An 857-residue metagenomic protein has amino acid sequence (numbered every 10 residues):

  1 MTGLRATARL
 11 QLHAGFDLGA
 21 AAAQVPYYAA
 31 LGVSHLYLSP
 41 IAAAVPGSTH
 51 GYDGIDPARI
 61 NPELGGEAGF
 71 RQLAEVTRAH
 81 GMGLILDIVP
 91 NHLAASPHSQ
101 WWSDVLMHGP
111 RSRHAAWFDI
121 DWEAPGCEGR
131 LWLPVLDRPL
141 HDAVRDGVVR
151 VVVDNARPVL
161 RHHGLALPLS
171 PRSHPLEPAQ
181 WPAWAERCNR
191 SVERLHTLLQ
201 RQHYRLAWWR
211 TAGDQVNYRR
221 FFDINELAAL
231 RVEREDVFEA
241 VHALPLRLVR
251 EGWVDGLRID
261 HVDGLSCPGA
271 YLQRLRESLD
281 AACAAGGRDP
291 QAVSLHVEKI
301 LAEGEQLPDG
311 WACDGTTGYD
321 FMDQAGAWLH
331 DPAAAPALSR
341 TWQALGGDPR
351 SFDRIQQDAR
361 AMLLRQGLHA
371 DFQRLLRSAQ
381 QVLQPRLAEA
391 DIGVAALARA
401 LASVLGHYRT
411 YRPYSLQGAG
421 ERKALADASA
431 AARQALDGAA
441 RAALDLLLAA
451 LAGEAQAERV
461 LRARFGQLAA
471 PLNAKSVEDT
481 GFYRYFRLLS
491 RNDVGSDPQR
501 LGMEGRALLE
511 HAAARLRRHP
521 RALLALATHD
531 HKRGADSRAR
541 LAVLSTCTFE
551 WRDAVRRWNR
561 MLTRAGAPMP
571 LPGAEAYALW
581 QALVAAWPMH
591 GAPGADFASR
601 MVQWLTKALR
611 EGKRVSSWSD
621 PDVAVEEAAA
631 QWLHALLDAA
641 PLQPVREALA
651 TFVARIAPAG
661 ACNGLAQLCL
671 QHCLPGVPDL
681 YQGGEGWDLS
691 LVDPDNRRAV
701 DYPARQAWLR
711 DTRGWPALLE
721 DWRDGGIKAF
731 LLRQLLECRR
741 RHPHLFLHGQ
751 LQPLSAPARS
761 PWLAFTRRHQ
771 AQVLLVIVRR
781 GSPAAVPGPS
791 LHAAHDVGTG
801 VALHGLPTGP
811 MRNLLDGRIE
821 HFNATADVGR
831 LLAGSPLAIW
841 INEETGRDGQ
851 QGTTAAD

Functional and structural regions predicted by a protein language model:
M1-P46, G54, A58-E63, R71 (+12 more regions): Carbohydrate-interacting/catalytic domains
G51-D53, A95-H108, L272-R274, G310-A312: Short low-complexity, flexible loop/linker segments enriched in glycine and/or proline with clustered acidic
L73-I120: Hydrophobic or amphipathic alpha-helical targeting/insertion segments
P90-N91, I259-L265, E720: Conserved short loop/turn motifs at secondary-structure junctions
P97, N225, D263: Phosphate-group recognition and catalysis centered on beta-loop-alpha active-site segments
Q100-V237: Glycan-binding loop/region signatures in secreted carbohydrate-active enzymes
